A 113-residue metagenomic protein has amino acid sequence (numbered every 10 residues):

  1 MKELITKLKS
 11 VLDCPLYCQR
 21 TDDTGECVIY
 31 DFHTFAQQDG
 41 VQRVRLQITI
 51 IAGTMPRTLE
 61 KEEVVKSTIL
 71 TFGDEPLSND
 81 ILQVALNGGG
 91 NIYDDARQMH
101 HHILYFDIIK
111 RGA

Functional and structural regions predicted by a protein language model:
M1-R20, T24-G25, D31-A113: Charged, amphipathic alpha-helical segments and their flanking helix caps
